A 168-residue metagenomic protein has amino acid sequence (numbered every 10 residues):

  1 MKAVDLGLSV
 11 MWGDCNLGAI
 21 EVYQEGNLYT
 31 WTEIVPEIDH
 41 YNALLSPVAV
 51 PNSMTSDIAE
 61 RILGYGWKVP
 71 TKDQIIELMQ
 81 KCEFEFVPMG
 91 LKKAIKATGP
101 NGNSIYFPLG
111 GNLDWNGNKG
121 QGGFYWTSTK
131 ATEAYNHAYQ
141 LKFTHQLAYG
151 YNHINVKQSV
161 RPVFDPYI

Functional and structural regions predicted by a protein language model:
M1-A3: Short, Gly/Pro- and small/polar-rich lid/capping loops
D5, V10-D39, A43, V48-I168: C-terminal, surface-exposed recognition/capping segments
